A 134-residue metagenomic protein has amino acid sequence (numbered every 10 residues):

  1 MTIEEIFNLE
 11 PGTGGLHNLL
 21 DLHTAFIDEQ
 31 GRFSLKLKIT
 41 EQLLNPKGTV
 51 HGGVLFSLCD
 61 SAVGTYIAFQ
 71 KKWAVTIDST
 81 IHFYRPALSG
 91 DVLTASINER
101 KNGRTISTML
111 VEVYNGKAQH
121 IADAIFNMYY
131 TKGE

Functional and structural regions predicted by a protein language model:
M1-E134: Terminal targeting signals and extreme-terminal segments of soluble enzymes
